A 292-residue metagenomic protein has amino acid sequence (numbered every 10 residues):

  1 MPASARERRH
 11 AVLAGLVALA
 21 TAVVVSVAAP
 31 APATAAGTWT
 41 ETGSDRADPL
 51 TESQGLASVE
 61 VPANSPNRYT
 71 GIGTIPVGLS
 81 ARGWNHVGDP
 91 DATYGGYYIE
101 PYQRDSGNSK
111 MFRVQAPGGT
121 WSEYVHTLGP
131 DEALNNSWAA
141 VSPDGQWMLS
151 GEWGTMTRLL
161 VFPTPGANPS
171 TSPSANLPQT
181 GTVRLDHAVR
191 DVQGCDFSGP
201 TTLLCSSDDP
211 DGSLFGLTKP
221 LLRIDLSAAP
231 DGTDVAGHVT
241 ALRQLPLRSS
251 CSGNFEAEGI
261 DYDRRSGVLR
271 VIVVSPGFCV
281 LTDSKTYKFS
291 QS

Functional and structural regions predicted by a protein language model:
M1-A35: Secretory targeting and sorting signals
A35-L50, Y69-I75, L242: A short helix->beta-strand "capping" segment at the edge of beta-propeller domains
S44-R68, N85-D89: Beta-strand-rich domains and repeat architectures in extracellular enzymes and scaffolds, especially beta-propellers
S44-T51, G78-G83, H126-A133, V183-A188 (+1 more regions): Surface loop/turn motifs at the tips and blade-to-blade linkers of beta-strand repeat domains
E52-L56, V87-D89, W138, G194 (+1 more regions): Conserved beta-strand position repeated once per blade in WD40 beta-propeller domains
P66-T70, D105-V114, T155-T164, D211-S227 (+1 more regions): Structural motif
Y69-Q103, E123-T127: Blade-loop segments of beta-propeller domains
H187-H238: Loop/turn-rich, solvent-exposed surfaces of beta-rich toroidal or solenoidal domains
